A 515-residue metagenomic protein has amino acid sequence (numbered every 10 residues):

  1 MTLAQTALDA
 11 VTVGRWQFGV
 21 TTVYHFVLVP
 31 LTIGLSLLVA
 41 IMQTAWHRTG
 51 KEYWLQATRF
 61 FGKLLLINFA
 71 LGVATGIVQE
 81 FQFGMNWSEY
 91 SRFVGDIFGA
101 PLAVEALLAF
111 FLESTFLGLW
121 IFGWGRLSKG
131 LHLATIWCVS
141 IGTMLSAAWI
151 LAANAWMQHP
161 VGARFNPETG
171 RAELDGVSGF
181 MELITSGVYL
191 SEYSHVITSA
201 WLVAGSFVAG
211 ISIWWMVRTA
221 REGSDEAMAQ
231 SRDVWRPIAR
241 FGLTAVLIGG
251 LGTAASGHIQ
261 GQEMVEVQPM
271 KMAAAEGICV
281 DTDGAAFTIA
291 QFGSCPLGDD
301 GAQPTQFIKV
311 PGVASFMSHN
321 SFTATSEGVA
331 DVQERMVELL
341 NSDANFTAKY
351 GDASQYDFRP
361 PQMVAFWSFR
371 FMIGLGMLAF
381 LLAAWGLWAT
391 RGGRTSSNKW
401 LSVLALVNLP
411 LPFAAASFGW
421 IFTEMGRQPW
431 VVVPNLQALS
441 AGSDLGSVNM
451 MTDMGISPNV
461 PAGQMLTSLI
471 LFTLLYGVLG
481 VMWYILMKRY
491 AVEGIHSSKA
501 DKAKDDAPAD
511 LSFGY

Functional and structural regions predicted by a protein language model:
M1-V20: Short, strongly hydrophobic alpha-helical membrane anchors
A10-V11, R15, S178-I184, V432-T467: Short, membrane-exposed interhelical loops at transmembrane-helix boundaries
G19, T185-L202, G301-M377, A462-T473: Individual transmembrane alpha-helix segments
L66-G76, W137-P160, V246-H258, P304-P311 (+3 more regions): Hydrophobic alpha-helical membrane-insertion segments
N68-C138, A155, R427-Q428: Membrane-interface helix-loop-helix modules in multi-pass inner-membrane proteins
G118-L127, L131-S140, S146-W156, I184 (+2 more regions): Internal alpha-helical transmembrane segments
W149, A153, A245-A330, W430-V433 (+1 more regions): Aromatic-rich transmembrane-lumenal/periplasmic boundary elements in polytopic membrane proteins
P360-F422, L466-Y490: C-terminal substrate/ligand-recognition segments
